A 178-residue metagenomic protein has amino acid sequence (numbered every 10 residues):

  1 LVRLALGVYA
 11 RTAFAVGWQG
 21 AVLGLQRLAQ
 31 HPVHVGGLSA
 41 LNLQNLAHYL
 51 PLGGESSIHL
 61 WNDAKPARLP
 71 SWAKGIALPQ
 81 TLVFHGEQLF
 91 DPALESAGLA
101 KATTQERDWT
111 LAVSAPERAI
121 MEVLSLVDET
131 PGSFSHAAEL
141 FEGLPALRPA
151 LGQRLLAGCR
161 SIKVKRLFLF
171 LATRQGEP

Functional and structural regions predicted by a protein language model:
L1-P32, E142-A172: Short beta-edge/loop segments at beta->alpha junctions of small alpha/beta modules that act as binding/recognition
R3-A93: Short gly/ser-rich loop at a beta-strand->alpha-helix junction or flexible surface loop bordering the NTP-binding
L94-P178: Hydrophobic alpha-helical interaction segments
